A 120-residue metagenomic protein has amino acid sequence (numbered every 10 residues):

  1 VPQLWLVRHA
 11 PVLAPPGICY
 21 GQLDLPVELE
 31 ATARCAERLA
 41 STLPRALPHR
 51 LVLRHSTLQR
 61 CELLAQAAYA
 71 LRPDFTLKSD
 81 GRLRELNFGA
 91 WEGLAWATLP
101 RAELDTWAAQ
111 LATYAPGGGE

Functional and structural regions predicted by a protein language model:
P2-F75: Active-site-proximal alpha-helix that buttresses catalytic centers in soluble enzyme cores
Y69-E120: Phosphate-handling substructures
